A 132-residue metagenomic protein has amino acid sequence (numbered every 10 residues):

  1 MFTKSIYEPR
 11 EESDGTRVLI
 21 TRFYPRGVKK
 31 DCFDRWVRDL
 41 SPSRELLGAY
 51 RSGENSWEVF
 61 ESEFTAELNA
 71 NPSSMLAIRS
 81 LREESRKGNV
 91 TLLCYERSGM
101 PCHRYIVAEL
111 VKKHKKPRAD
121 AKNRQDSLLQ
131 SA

Functional and structural regions predicted by a protein language model:
M1-A132: Residues lining hydrophobic/aromatic ligand-binding pockets adjacent to catalytic sites
